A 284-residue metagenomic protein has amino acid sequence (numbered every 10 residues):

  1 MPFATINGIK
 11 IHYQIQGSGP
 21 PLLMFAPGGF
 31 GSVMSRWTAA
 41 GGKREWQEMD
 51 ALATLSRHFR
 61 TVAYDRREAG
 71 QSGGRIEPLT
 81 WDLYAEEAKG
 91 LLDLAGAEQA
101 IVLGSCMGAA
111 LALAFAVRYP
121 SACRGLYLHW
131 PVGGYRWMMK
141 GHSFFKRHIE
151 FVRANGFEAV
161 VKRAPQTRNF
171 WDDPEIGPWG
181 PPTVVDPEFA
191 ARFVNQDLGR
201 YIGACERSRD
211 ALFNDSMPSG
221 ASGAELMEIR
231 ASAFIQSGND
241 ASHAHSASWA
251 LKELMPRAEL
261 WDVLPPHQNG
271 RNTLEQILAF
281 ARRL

Functional and structural regions predicted by a protein language model:
I6-G73: Conserved HGGG/HGGXW glycine-rich cap/lid loop of the alpha/beta-hydrolase fold
D82-A100: Conserved acidic catalytic loop of the alpha/beta-hydrolase fold
G104-C106: Conserved alpha/beta-hydrolase "nucleophile elbow" surrounding the catalytic nucleophile
A110-R118, A122-N155: Flexible "cap/lid" loop of the alpha/beta hydrolase fold
G180-S222: Hydrophobic, aromatic-rich cap/lid helix
E228-I229, I235-S237: Short beta-strand/loop motif that positions the catalytic acidic residue of the alpha/beta-hydrolase fold
A241-A247: Conserved alpha/beta-hydrolase "acid-adjacent" motif
E253-L284: Catalytic active-site module of serine/aspartate enzymes centered on a nucleophile-bearing elbow/loop
